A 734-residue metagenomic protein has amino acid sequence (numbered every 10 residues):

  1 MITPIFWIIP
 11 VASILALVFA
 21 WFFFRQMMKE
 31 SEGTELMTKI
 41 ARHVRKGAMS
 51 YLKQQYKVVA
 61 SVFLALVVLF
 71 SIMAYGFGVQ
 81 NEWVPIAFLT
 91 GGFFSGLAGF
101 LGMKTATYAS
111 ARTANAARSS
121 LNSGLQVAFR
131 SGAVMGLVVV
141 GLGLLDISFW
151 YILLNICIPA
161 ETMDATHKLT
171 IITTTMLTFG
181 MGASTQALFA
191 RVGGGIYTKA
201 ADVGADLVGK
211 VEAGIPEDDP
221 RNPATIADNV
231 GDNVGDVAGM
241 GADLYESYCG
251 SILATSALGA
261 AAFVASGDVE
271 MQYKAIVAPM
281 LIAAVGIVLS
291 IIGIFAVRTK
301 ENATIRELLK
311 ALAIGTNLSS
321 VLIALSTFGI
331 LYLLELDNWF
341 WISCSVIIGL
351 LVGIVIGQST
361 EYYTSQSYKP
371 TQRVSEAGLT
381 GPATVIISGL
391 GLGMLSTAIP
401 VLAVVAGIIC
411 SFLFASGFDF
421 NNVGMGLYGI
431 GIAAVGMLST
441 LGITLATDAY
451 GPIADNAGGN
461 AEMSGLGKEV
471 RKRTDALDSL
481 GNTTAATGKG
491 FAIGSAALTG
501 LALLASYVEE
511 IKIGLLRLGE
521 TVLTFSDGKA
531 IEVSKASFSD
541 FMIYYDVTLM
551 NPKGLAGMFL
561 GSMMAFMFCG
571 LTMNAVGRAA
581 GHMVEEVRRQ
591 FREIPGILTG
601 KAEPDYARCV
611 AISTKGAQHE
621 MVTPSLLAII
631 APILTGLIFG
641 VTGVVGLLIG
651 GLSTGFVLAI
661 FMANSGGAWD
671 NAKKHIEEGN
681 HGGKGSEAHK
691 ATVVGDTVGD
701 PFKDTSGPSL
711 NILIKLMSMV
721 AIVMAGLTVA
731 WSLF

Functional and structural regions predicted by a protein language model:
M1-F734: Hydrophobic packing and interface segments
